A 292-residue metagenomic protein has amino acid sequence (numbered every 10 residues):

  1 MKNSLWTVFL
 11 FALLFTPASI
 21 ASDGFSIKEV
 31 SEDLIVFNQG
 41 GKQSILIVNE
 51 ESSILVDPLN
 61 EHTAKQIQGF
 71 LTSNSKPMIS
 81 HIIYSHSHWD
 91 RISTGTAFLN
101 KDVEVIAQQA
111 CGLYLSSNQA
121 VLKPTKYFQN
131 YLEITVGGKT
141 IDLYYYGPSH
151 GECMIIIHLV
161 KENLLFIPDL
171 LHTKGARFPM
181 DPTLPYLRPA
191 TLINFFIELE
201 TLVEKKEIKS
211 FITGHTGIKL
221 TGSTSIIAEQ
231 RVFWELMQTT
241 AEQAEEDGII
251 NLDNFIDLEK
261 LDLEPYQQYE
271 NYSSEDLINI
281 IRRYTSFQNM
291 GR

Functional and structural regions predicted by a protein language model:
M1-L5: Positively charged n-region of N-terminal signal peptides that target proteins for export
T7-P17: Bacterial N-terminal signal peptides
S22-G24, K28-V30, Q109-C153, V160-K161 (+2 more regions): Metallo-beta-lactamase
F25-G69, I155-D169: Conserved beta-strand hairpin/beta-sheet module of binuclear metal-dependent hydrolase folds, prominently
D33, I47, D57, L71 (+8 more regions): Divalent metal-coordination and catalytic microenvironments
E51, H62-I106: Active-site metal-binding motif and surrounding structural segment of the metallo-beta-lactamase
S52-S53, N60, T140, G147-S149 (+1 more regions): Metallo-beta-lactamase
V203-K209, G217-R292: Accessory terminal helices/loops
